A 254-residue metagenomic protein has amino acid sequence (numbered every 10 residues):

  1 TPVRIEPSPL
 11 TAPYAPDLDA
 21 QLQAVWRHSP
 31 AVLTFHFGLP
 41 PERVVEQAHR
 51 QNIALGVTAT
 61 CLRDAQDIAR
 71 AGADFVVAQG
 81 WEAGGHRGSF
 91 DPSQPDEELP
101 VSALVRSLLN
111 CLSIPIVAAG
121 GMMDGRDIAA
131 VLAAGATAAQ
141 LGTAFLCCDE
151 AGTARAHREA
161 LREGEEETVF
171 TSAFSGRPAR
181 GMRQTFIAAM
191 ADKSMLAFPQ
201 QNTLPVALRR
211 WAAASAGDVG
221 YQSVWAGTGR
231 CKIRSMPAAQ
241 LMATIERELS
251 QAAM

Functional and structural regions predicted by a protein language model:
T1-C111, I245: Active-site entrance/lid segments in N-terminal catalytic domains of soluble metabolic enzymes
L39, M122-M123: Residue-level detector of alpha-helix initiation sites
H86-D91, P95-V117, M123-M254: Conserved active-site-proximal phosphate/metal-binding subdomains
